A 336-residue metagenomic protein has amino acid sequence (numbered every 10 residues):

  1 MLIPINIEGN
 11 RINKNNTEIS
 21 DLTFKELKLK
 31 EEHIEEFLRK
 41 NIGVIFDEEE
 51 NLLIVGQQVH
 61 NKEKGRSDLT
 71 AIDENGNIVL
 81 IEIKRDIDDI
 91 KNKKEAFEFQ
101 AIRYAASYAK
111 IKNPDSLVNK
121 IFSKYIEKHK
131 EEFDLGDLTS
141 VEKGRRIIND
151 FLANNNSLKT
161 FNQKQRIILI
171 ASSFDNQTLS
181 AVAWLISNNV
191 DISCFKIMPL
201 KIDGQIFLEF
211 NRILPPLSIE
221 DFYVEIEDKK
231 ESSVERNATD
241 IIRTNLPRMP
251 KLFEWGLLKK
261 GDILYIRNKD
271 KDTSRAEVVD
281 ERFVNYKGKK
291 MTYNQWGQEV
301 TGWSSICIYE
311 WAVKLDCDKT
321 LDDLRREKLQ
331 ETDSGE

Functional and structural regions predicted by a protein language model:
M1-K251, W255, K259-I263, E336: Charged, terminal alpha-helix-loop-beta segments that serve as non-catalytic nucleic-acid engagement and/or assembly
E63, E74-N75, R267-D272, K287 (+1 more regions): Short strand-coil-strand connectors
T239-Q298, W303: C-terminal accessory/binding modules appended to enzymatic or scaffolding proteins
N285-E336: Positively charged interface segments
